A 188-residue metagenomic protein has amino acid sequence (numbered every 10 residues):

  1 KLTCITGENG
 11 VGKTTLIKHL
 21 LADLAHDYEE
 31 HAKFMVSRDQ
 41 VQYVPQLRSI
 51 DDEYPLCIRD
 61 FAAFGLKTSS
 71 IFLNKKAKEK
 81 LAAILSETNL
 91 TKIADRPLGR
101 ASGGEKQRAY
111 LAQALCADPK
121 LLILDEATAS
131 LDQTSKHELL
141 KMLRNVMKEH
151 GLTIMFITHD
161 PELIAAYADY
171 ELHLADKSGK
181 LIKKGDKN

Functional and structural regions predicted by a protein language model:
K76-I93: Conserved ABC ATPase "signature" region
P97-A101: Conserved ABC ATPase signature
L111: Hydrophobic anchor residue at the start of the ABC signature
L122-D125: Catalytic Walker B motif of ABC-type/P-loop ATPase nucleotide-binding domains
T128-A129: Short loop immediately C-terminal to the Walker-B catalytic DE motif in ABC-type ATPase nucleotide-binding domains
Q133-S135: Helix N-cap at the start of a conserved alpha-helix in ABC-type nucleotide-binding domains
T158-H159: H-loop/switch region of ABC-family ATPase nucleotide-binding domains
